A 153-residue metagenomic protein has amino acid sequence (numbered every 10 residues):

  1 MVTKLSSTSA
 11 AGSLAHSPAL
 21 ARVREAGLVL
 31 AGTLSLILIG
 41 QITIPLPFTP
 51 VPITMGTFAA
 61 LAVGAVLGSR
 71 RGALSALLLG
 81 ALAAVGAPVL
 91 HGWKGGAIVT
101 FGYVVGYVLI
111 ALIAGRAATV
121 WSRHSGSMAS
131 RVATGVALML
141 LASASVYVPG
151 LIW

Functional and structural regions predicted by a protein language model:
V2-A73: Hydrophobic transmembrane alpha-helices
V2-S17, R24, L38, W93-V148: Short helix-perturbing small/polar motifs within transmembrane alpha-helices
L5, T43-M55, G80-V85, T119-A133: Hydrophobic alpha-helical transmembrane segments
A31, F58-A60, G102, I110 (+1 more regions): A general structural signal for well-ordered alpha-helical segments in protein cores
S35, I39, T43, V63 (+5 more regions): Alpha-helical membrane-inserting segments
Q41-P52, G80-A111: Interfacial aromatic-anchored transmembrane helix boundaries in multi-pass membrane proteins
L74-A83, L138-M139: Central hydrophobic cores of alpha-helical transmembrane segments in multi-pass integral membrane proteins
